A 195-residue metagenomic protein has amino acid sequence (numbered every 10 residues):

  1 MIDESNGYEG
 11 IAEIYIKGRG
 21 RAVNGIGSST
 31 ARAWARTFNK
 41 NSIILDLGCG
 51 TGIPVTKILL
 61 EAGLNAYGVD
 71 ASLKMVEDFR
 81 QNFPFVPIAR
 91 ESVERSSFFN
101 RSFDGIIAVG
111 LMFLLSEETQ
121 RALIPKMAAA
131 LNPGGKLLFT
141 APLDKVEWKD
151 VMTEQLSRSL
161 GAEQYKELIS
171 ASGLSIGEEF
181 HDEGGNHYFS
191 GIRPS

Functional and structural regions predicted by a protein language model:
M1-F38, G50-F98, T119-A122, K126 (+1 more regions): Class I (Rossmann-like) S-adenosyl-L-methionine-dependent methyltransferase catalytic domain, capturing the SAM-binding
I43, G134-K136: Short glycine-centered segments of the SAM/dcSAM-binding site in methyltransferase folds
D46: Class I SAM-dependent methyltransferase core
I107-A108: A conserved beta-strand element that flanks and buttresses the S-adenosyl-L-methionine
L111: Hydrophobic adenine-recognition pocket in adenosine-nucleotide-binding enzymes
S116-E117, L131-P133: Helix-to-beta-strand junctions that scaffold the AdoMet/dcAdoMet cofactor pocket in Class I SAM-dependent enzymes
